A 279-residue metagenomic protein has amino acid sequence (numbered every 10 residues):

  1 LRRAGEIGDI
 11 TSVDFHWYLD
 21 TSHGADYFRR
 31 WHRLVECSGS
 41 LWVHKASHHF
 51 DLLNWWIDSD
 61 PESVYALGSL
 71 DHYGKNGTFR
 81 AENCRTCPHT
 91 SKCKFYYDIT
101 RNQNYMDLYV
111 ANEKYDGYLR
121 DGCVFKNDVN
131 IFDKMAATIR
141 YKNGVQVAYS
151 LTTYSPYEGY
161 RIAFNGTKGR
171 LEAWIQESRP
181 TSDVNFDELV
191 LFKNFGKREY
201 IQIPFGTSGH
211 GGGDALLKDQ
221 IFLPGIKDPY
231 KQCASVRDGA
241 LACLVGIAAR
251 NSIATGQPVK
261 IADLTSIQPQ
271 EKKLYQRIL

Functional and structural regions predicted by a protein language model:
L1-G122, I221, G256: Predominantly a Rossmann-like dinucleotide-binding segment in NAD(P)-dependent oxidoreductases
W17, Y27, R33, S47-F50 (+6 more regions): Residue-level detector of functional hotspots within protein domains
C37-V43, V124, P204-G212: A short glycine-threonine-serine/GTX helix/turn-capping micro-motif
K94-F95, I99-A148, T153-Y157: Contiguous C-terminal substrate-recognition/catalytic subdomains in enzyme active sites
I131-L279: C-terminal helical cap and adjacent loop that interface with cofactors, partners, or active-site loops
